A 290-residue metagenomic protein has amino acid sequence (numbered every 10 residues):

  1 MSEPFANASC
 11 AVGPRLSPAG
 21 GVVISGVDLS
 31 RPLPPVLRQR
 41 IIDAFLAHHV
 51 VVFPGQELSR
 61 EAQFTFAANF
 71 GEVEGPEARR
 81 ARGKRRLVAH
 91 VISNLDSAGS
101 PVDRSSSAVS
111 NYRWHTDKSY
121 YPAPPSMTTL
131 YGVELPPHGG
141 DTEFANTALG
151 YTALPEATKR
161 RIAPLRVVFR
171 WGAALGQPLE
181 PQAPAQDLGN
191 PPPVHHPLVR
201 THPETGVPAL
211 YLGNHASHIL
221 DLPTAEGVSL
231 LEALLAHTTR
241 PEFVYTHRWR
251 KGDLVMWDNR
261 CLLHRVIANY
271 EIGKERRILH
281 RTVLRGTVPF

Functional and structural regions predicted by a protein language model:
S2-M256, R260-F290: Fe(II)/2-oxoglutarate oxygenase catalytic core
